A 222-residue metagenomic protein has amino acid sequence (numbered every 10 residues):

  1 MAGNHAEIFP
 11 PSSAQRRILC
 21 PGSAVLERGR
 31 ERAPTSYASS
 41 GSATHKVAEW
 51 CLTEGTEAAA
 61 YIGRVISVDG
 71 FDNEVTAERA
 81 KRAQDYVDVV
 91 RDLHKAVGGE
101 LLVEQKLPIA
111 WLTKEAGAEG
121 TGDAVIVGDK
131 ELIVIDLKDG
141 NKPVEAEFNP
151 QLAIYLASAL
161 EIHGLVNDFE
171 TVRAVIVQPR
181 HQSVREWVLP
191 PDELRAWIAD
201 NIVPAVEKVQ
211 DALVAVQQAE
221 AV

Functional and structural regions predicted by a protein language model:
M1-L132, R173, R185: Metal-dependent nuclease catalytic cores that hydrolyze phosphodiester bonds in DNA/RNA, characterized by
V97-V216, E220: Mg2+/Mn2+-dependent nuclease catalytic core
